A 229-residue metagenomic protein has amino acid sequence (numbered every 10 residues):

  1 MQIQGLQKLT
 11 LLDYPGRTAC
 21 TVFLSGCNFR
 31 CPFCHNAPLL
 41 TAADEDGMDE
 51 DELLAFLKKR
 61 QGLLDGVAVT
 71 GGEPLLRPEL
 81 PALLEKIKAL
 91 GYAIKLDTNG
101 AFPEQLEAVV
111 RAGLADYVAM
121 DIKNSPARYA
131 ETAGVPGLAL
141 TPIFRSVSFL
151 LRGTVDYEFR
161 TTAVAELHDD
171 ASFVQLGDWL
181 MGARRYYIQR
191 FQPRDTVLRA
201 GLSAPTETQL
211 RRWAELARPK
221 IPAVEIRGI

Functional and structural regions predicted by a protein language model:
M1-R17: Short, charged low-complexity linear segments at domain edges
L6, Q189-F191, I226-I229: Conserved beta-strand termini and adjacent loop/short-helix elements that scaffold enzyme active sites in alpha/beta
Y14-M48: Canonical Radical SAM [4Fe-4S] cluster-binding loop centered on the CxxxCxxC motif and its immediate flanking residues
S25, T70, D121: Short beta-strand segments
H35-L40, D65-A68, K88: Glycine-/proline-rich flexible loop or hinge segments
D46-F56: Glycine-rich, highly charged phosphate/nucleotide-binding loops
L54-G66, L75-E207: Conserved AdoMet/S-adenosylmethionine-binding subsite of the radical SAM
S146-Y157, W213-E225: A structural motif corresponding to the C-terminal end of an alpha-helix and its immediate exit/capping segment
